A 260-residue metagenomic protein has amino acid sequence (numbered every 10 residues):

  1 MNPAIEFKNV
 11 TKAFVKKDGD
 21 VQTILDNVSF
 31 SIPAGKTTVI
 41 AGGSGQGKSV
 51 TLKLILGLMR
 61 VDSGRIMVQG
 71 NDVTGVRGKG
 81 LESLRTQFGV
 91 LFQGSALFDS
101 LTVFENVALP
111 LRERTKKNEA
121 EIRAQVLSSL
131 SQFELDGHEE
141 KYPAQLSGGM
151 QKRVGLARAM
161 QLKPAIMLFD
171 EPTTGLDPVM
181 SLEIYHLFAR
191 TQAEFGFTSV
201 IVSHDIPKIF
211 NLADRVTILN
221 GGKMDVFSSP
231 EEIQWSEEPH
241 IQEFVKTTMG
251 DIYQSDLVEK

Functional and structural regions predicted by a protein language model:
L56: Helix-to-loop junction immediately C-terminal to a conserved catalytic motif
D72, E119-G137: Conserved ABC ATPase "signature" region
Y142-L146, M150: Conserved ABC ATPase signature
Q161-A165: A short, proline-enriched helix->beta-strand linker immediately N-terminal to the Walker B motif in ABC-type P-loop
M167-D170: Catalytic Walker B motif of ABC-type/P-loop ATPase nucleotide-binding domains
S203-H204: H-loop/switch region of ABC-family ATPase nucleotide-binding domains
I209-N211: A short, surface-exposed alpha-helical micro-motif characterized by mixed small hydrophobic and charged/polar residues
